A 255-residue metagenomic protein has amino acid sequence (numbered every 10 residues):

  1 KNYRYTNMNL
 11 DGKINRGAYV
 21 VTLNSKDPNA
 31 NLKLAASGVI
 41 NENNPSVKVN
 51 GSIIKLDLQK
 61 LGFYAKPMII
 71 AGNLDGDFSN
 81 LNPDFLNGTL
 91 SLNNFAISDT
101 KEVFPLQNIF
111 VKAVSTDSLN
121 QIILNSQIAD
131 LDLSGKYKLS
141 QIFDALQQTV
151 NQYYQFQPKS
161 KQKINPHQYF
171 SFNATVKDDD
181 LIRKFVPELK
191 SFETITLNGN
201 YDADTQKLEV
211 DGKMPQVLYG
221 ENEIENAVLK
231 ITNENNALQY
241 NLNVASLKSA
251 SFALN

Functional and structural regions predicted by a protein language model:
K1-N255: Interface amphipathic segments
